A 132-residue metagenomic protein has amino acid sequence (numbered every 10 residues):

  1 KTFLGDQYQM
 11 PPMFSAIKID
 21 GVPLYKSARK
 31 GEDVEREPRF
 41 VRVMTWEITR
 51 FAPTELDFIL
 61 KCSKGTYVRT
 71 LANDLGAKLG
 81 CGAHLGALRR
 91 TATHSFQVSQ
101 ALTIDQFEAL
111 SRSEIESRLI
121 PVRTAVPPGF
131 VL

Functional and structural regions predicted by a protein language model:
K1-T2, M13, R36-E37, M44 (+2 more regions): Accessory RNA 3′-end/elbow-binding domains used by RNA modification enzymes
T2-R69, D74-K78, R89-R90: Non-catalytic interaction surface on structured domains
